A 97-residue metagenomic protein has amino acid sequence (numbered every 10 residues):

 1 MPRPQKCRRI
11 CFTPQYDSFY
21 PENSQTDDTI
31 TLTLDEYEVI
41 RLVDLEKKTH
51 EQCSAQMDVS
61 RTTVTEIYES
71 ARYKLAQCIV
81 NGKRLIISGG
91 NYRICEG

Functional and structural regions predicted by a protein language model:
P14-T29: Short, Lys/Arg-enriched N-terminal segment that forms or immediately precedes the first helix of a structured domain
V39-I40: Short alpha-helical "packing" element that flanks the helix-turn-helix/winged-helix DNA-binding module
V43-E46: Short helix-to-turn junction characteristic of helix-turn-helix DNA-binding domains, especially the helix
T49, D58-T63: Helix-turn-helix DNA-binding motif, specifically the short coil turn and the N-cap/start of the second
A55: Alpha-helical residues within the helix-turn-helix
I67-S70: Residues within the DNA-recognition helix of helix-turn-helix
R72-I79: C-terminal flanking helix
